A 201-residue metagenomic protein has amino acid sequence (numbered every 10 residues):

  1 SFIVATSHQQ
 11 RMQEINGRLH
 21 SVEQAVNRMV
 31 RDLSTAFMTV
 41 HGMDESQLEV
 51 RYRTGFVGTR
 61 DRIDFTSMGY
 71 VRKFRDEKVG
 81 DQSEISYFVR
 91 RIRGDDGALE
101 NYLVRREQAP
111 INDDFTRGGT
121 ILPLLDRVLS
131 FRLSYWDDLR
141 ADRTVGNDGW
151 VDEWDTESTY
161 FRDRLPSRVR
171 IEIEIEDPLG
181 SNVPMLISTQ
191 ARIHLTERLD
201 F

Functional and structural regions predicted by a protein language model:
S1-T120: Extracytoplasmic beta-strand-rich oligomerization domains located immediately C-terminal to a leader/signal peptide
L122-L125, L129-F201: Short linear sequence signals and composition-biased patches located at protein termini or domain-edge surfaces
